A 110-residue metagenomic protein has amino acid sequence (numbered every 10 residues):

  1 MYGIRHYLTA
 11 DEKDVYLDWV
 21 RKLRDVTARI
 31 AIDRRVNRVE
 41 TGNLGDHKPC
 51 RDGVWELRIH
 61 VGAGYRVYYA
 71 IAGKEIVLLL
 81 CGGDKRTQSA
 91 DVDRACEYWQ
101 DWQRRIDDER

Functional and structural regions predicted by a protein language model:
M1-G64, G73-V77, D84-R110: Basic, Lys/Arg-enriched alpha-helical interface segments
